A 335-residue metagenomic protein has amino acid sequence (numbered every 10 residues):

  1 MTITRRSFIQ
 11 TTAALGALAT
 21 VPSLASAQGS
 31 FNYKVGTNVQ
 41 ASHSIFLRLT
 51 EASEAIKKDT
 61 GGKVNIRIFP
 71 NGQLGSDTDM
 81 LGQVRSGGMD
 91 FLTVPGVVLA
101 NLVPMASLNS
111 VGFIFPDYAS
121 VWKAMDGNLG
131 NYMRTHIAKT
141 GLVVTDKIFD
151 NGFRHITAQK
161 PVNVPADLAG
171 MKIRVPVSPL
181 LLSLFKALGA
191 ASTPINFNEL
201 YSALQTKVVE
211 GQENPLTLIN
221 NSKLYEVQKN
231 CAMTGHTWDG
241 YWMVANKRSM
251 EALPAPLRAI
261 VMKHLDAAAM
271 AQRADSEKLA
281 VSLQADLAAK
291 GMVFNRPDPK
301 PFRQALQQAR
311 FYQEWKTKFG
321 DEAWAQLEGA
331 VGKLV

Functional and structural regions predicted by a protein language model:
T2-A19, S26-S120, N128-V335: N-terminal secretory/targeting leader peptides
K123: Short beta-strand-centered segments that line the small-molecule binding cleft or hinge of alpha/beta clamshell
